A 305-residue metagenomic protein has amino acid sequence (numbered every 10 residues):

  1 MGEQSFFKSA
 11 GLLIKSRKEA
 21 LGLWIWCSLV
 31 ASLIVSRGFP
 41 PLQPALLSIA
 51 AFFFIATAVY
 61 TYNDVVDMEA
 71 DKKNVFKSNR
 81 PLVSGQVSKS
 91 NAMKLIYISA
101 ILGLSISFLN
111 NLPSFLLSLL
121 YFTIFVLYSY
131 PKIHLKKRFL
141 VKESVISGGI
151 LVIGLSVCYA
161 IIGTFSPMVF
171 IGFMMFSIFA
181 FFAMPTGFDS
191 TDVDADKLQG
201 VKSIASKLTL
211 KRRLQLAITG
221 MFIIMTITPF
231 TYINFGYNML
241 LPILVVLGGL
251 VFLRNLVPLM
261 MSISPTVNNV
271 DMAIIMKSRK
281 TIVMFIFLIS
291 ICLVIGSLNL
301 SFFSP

Functional and structural regions predicted by a protein language model:
M1-P305: Multi-pass alpha-helical membrane architecture of UbiA-family and related isoprenoid/lipid prenyltransferases
